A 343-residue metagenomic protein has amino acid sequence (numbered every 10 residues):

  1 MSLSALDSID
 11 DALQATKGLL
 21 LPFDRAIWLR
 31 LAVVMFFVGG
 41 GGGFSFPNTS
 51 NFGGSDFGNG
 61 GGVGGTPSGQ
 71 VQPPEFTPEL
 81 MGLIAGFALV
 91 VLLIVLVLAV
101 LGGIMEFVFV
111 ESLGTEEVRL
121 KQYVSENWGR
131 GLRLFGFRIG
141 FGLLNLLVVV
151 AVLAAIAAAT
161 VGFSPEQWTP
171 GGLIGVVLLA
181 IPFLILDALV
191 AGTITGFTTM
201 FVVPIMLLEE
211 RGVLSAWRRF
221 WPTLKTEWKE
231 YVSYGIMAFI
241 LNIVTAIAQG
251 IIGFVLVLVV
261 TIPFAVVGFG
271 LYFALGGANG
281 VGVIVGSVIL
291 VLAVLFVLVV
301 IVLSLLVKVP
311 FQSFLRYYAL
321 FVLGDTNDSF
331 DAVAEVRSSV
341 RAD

Functional and structural regions predicted by a protein language model:
M1-I174, L184, A188, G192-F201 (+2 more regions): Helix-coil boundary and N-terminal low-complexity module in membrane systems
A155-L186, F254-A293: Membrane-interfacial helix-loop-helix connectors in multipass membrane proteins
A216-R218, L224-E227, Y231-G235, I247-F254 (+4 more regions): A beta-strand-loop signature enriched in Asp, Gly, Thr, and Trp that corresponds to the sialidase/neuraminidase Asp-box
V285, V300-I301: Intrinsically disordered, low-complexity segments enriched in polar/charged residues with Gly/Pro, especially when
